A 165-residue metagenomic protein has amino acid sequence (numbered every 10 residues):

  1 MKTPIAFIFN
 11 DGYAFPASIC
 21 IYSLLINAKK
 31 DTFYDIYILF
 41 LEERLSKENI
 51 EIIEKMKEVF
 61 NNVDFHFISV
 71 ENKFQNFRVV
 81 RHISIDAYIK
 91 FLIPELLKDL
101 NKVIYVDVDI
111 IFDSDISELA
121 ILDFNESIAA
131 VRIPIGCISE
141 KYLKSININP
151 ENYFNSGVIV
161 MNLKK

Functional and structural regions predicted by a protein language model:
M1-K165: Glycosyltransferase catalytic domains, chiefly GT-A lineage
